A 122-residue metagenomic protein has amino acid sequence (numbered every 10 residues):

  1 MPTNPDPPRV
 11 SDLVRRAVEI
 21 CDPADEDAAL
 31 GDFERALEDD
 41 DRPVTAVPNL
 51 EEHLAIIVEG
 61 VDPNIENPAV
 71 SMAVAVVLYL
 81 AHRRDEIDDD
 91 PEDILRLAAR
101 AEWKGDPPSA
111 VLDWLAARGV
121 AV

Functional and structural regions predicted by a protein language model:
M1-V122: Acidic, polar-rich N-terminal leader regions of halophilic archaeal proteins
